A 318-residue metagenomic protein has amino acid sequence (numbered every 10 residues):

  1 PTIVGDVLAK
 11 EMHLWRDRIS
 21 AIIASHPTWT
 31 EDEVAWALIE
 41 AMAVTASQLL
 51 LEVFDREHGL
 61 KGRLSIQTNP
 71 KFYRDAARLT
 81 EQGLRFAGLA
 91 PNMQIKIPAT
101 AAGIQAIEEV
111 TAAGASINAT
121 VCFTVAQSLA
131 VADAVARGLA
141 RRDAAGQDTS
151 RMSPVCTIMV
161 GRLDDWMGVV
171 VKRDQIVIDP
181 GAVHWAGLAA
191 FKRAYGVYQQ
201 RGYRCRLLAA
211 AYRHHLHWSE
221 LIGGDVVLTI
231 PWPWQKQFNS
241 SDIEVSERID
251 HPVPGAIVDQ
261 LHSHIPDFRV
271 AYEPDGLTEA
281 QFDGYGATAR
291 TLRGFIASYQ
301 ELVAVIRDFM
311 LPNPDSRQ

Functional and structural regions predicted by a protein language model:
P1, I97-A99, A119-F123: Glycine-rich, histidine-containing beta strand-loop boundary motifs that form or position
I3, M42, A46, R78-Q82 (+9 more regions): General structural feature for long, well-ordered alpha-helical segments within catalytic domains of soluble enzymes
I3-G5, K10-I107, A112: Active-site beta->alpha loop and helix N-cap motifs at the rims of alpha/beta catalytic domains
R16-S25, V169-A182, E273: A solvent-exposed, charged loop/short amphipathic helix patch at secondary-structure junctions
W36, E40, V121, P180 (+5 more regions): Hydrophobic alpha-helical scaffolding
S47-F54, H58, A87-A90, V135 (+7 more regions): Structural signal for hydrophobic packing residues in well-ordered secondary-structure cores of soluble enzyme domains
S116-R248: Catalytic alpha/beta core domains of metabolic enzymes, predominantly
E247-Q318: C-terminal extensions of enzymes
